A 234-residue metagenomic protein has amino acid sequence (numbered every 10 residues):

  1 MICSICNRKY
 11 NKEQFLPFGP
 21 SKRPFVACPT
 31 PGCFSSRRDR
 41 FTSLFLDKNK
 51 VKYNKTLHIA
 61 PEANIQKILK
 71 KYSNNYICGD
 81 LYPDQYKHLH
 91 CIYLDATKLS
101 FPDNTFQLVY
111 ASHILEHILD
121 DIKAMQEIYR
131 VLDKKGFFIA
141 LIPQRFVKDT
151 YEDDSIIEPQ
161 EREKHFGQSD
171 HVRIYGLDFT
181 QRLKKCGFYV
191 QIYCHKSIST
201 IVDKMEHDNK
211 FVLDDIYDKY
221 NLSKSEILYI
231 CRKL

Functional and structural regions predicted by a protein language model:
M1-S100, I198-I230, L234: Conserved N-terminal segment of class I S-adenosyl-L-methionine
S21, C91, L119-L234: S-adenosyl-L-methionine-dependent methyltransferase catalytic module, highlighting the catalytic core
Y53, F106-Q107: Local beta-strand N-terminus motif with an aromatic residue
I59, V109-Y110: Hydrophobic beta-strand segment of the Class I
Y110-S112, K123: PRPP/pyrophosphate-binding module of the type I phosphoribosyltransferase fold
H113-H117: Short catalytic micro-motifs in class I SAM-dependent methyltransferases
